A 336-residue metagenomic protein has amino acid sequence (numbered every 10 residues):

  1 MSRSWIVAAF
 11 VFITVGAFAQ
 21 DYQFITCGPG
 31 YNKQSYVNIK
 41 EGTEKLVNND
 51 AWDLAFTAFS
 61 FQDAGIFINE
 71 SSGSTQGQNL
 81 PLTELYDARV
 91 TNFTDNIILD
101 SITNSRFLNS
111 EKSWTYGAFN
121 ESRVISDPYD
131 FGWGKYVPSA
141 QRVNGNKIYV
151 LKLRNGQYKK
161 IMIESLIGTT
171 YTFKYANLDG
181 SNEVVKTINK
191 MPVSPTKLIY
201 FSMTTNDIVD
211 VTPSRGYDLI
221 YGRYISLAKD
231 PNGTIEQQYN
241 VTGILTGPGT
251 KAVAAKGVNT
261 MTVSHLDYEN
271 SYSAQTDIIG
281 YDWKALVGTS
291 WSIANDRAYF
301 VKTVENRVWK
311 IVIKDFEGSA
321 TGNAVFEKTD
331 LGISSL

Functional and structural regions predicted by a protein language model:
M1-F24, L336: Bacterial Sec-dependent N-terminal signal peptides
Q20-L336: Surface-exposed, beta-sheet-biased, low-hydrophobicity segments with strongly acidic/polar composition
